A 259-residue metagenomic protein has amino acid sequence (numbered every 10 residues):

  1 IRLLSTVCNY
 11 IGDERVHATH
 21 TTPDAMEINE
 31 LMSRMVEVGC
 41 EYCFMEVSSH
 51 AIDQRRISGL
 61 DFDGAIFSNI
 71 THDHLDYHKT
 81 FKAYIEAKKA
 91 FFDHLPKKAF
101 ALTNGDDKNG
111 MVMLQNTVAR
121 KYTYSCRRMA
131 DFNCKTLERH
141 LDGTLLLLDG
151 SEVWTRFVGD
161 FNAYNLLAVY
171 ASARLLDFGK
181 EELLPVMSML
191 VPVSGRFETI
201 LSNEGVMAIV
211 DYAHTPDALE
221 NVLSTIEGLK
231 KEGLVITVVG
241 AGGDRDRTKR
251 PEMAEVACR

Functional and structural regions predicted by a protein language model:
I1-I11, V47-S48, V239: Short beta-strand-centered segment that lines the nucleotide-binding/catalytic pocket of NTP-utilizing
R15-A51: Conserved nucleotide-sensing/catalytic segment adjacent to the nucleotide-binding pocket in NTP-handling enzymes
V38, F62-A208, V256-C258: Acidic, Mg2+-coordinating active-site environments of NTP-dependent enzymes
H50-S58: Conserved helix/coil segment N-terminal to the catalytic DExD/H
S58-I70, E232-V238: Inter-motif core of Ras-like GTPase G domains
V193-G195, D217-E220, S224-R259: Active-site beta-alpha connecting loops in nucleotide-dependent enzymes
D211: Conserved phosphate/oxyanion-binding catalytic-loop motifs
